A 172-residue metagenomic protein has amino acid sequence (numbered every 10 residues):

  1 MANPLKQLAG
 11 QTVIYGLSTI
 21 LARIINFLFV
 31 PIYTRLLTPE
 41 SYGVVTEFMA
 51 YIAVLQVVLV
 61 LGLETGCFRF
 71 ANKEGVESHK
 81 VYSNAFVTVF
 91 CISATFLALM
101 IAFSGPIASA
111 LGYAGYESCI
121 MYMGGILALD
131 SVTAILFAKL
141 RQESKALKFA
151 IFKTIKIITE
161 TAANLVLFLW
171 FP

Functional and structural regions predicted by a protein language model:
M1-F27, V76-S83, L147: N-terminal membrane topogenesis motif
M1-L8, T38, Y42, S78 (+2 more regions): Helix-boundary and loop/linker segments of multi-pass membrane transporters
L8, L21, V87-P172: Hydrophobic transmembrane helix module of multi-pass membrane transport proteins
G16-T19, I25-F29, T46-N72, V89 (+1 more regions): Small-residue-rich midsections of specific transmembrane alpha-helices
F27-S41, A108-A110, V166-P172: Helix-terminus/linker motif at the lipid-water interface of multi-pass membrane proteins
V30-V54, E117-S118: Interfacial/gating helices of multi-pass transporter permease domains
T34, F68-N72, A108, R141: Helix-terminus/helix-capping segments at the ends of transmembrane helices and short amphipathic helices
